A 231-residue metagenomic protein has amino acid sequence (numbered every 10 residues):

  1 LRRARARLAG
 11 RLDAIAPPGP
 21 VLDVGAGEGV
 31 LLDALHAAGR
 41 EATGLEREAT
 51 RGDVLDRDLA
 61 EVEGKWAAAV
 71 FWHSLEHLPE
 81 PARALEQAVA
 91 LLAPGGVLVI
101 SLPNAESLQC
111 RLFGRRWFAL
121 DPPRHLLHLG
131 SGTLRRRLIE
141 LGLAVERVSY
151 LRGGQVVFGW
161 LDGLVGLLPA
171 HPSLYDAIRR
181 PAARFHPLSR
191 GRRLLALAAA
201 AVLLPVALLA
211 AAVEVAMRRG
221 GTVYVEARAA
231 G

Functional and structural regions predicted by a protein language model:
L1-R7: Conserved SAM-binding loop and adjacent beta-strand
R7-F113, L126-E140, Y224-A230: Conserved SAM-binding loop
A82-R83, Q87, V97-R228: S-adenosyl-L-methionine-dependent methyltransferase catalytic module, highlighting the catalytic core
